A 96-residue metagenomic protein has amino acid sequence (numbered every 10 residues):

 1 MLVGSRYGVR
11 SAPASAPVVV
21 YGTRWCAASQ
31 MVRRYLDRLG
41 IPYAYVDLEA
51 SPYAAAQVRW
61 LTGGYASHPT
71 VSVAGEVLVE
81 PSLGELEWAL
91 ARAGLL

Functional and structural regions predicted by a protein language model:
S5-P42: Local sequence-structure signature of Cys/Sec-based thiol-disulfide redox active-site neighborhoods
A14, A55-R59: Short secondary-structure transition/capping segments
A27, Y53, E85: Short alpha-helical
R34, R38, P69, W88: Surface-exposed charge patches
I41-A55, Y65: Thiol-based oxidoreductase modules, predominantly thioredoxin-like and allied folds used for disulfide exchange
V58-T62, L90: Short amphipathic alpha-helix with an adjacent loop that forms part of the alpha/beta core around
T62-S72: Structural micro-motif
V73-L96: Non-catalytic, surface beta->alpha helical segment in thiol-disulfide oxidoreductase systems
